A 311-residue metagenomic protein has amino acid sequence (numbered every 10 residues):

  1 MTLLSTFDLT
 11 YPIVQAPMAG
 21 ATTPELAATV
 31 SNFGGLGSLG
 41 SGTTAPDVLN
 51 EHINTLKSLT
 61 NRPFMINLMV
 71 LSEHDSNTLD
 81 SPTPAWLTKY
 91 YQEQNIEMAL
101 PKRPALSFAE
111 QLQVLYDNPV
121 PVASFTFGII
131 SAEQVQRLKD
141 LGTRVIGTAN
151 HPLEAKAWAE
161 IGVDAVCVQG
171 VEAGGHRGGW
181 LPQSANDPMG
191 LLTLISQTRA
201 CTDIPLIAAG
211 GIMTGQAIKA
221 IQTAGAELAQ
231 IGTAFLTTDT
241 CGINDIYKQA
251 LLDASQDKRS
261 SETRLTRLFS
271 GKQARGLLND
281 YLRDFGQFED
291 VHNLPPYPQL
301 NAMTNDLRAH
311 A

Functional and structural regions predicted by a protein language model:
M1-C201: Active-site entrance/lid segments in N-terminal catalytic domains of soluble metabolic enzymes
H176-I207, I212-A311: Conserved active-site-proximal phosphate/metal-binding subdomains
